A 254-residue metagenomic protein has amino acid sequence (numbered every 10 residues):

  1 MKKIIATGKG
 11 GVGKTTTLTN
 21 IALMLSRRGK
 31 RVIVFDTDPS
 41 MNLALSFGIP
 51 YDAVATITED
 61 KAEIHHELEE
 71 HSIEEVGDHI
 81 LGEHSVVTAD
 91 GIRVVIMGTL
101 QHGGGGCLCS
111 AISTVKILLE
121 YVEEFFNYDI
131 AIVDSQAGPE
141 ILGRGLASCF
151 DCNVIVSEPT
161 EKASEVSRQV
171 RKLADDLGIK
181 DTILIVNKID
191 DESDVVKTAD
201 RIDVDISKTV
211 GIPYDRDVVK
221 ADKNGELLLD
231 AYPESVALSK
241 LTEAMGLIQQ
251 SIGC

Functional and structural regions predicted by a protein language model:
K2-P39: Walker A/P-loop phosphate-binding motif and the immediately C-terminal alpha-helix
K3, I92-V94, K208-G211: Conserved beta-strand scaffold positions in the cores of enzyme catalytic domains, especially in NTP/NDP-utilizing
R27-D90: N-terminal phosphate/diphosphate-binding loop that engages ATP/GTP or pyrophosphate donors across diverse enzyme folds
R27-R28, S113-G211, V219-K220: Conserved catalytic-core segment of NTP-binding enzymes
F47, G106-C109, P233: Short, solvent-exposed loop/turn segments at secondary-structure boundaries
E74-P139: Phosphate-binding/switch loop-helix module in NTP-utilizing enzymes
N224-S235: C-terminal boundary of histidine-terminating zinc-finger modules
K240-C254: C-terminal alpha-helix
